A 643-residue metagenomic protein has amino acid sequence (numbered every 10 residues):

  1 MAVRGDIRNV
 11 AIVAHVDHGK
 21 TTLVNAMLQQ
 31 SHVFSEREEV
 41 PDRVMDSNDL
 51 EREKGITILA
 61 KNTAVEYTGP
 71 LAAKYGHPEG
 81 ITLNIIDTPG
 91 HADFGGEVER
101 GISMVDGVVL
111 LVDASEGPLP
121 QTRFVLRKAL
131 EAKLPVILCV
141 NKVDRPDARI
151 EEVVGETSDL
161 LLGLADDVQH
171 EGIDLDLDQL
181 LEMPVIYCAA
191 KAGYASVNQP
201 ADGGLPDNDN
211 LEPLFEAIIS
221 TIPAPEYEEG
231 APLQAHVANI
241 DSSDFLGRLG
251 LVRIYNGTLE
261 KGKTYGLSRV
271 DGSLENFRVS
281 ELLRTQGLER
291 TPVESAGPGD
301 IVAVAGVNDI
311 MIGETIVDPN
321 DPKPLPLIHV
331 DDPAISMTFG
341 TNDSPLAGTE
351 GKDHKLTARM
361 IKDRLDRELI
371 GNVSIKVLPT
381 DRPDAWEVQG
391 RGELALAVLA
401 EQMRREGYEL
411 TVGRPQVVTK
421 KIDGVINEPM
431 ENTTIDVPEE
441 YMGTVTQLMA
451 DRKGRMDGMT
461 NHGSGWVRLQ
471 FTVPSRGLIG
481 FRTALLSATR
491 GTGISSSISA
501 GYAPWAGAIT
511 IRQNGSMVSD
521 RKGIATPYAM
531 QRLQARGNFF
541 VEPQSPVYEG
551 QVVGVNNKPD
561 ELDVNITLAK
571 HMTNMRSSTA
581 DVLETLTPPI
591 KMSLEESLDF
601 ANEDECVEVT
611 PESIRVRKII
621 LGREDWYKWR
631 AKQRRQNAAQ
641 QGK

Functional and structural regions predicted by a protein language model:
M1-K643: Structural and coupling elements of P-loop NTPases
